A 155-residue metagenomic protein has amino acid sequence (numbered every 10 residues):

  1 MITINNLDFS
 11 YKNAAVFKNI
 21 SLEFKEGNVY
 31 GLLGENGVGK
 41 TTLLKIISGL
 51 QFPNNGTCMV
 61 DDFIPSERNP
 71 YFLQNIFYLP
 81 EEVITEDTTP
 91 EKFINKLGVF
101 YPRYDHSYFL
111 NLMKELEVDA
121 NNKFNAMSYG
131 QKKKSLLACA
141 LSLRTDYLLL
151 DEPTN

Functional and structural regions predicted by a protein language model:
I2-I4, F17-N19: Conserved structural motif at the start of ABC-family nucleotide-binding domains
L33-E35: The feature captures the beta-strand-to-loop junction immediately N-terminal to the Walker
S48: Helix-to-loop junction immediately C-terminal to a conserved catalytic motif
G56-E67, Y71-F72: Conserved ABC transporter NBD signature motif
Y78-S135: ABC-family P-loop ATPase nucleotide-binding domains
L148-E152: Catalytic Walker B motif of ABC-type/P-loop ATPase nucleotide-binding domains
